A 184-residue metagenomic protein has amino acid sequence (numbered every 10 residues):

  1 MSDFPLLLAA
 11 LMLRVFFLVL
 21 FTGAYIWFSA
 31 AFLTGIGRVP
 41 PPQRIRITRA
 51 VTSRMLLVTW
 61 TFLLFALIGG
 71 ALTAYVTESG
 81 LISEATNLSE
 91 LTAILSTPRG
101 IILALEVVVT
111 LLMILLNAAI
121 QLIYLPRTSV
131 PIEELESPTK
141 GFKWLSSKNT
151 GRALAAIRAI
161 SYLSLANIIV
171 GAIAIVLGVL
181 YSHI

Functional and structural regions predicted by a protein language model:
M1-I184: Polytopic transmembrane helical bundles with strong interfacial aromatic enrichment
